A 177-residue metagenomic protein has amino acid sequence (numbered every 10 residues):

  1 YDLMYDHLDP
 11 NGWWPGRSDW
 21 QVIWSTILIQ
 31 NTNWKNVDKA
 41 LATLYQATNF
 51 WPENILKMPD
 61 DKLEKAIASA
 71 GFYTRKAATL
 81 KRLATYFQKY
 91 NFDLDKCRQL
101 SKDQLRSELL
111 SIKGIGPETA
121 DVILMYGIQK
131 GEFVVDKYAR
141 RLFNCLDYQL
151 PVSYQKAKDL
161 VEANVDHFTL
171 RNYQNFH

Functional and structural regions predicted by a protein language model:
Y1-H177: Catalytic cores of DNA base-excision repair glycosylases
